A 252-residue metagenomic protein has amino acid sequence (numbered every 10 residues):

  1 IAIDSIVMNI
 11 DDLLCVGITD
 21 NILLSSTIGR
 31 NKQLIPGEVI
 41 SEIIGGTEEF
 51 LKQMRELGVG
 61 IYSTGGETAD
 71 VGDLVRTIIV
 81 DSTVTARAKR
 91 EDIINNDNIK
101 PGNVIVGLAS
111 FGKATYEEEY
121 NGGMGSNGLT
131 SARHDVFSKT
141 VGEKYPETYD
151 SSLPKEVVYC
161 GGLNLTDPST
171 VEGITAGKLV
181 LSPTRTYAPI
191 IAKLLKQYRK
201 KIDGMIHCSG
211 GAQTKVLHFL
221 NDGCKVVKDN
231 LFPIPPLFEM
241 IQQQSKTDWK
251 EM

Functional and structural regions predicted by a protein language model:
I1-M252: Helix-biased detector of long, well-ordered alpha-helical tracts
